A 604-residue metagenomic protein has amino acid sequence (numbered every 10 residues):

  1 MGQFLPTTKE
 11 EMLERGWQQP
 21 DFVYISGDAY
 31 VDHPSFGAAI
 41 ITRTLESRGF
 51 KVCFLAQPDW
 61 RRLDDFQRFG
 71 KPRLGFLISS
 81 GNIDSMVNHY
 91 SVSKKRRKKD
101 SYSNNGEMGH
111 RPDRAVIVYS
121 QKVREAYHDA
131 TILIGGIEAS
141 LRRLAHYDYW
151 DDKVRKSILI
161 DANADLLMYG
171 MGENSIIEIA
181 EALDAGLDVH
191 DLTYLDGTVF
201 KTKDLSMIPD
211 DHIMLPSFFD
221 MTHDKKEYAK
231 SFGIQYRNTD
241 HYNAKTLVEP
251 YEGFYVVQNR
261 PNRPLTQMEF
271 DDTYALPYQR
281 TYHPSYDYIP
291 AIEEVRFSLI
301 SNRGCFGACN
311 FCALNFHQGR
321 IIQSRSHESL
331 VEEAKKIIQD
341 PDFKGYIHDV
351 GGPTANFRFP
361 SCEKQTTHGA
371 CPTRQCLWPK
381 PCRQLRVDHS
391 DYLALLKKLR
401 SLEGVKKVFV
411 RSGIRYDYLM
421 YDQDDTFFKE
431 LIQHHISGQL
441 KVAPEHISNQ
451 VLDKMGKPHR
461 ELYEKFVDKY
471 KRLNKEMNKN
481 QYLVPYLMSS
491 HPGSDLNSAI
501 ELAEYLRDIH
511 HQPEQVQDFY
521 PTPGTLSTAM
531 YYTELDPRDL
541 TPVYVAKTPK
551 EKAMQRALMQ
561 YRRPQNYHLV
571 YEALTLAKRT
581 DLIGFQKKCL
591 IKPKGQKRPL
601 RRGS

Functional and structural regions predicted by a protein language model:
M1-Q19, A29, A229-S298: N-terminal [4Fe-4S]-dependent radical SAM core
Y24, I40, L55, D59-W60 (+2 more regions): Conserved SAM/AdoMet-binding glycine-rich loop
I25-D28, Y286-A313, F343-Y346: N-terminal pre-triad scaffold of radical SAM enzymes
G37, A56-Y251, Y544: Glycine-rich beta-alpha loop elements in corrinoid/cobalamin-binding modules across cobalamin-dependent enzymes
R61, H190-D240, G253-F254, N262 (+6 more regions): Terminal amphipathic helices with adjacent charged low-complexity linkers/tails
D84-S93, L141-R143, E173-E178, K203-S206 (+6 more regions): Flexible glycine/acidic-rich beta-alpha junction loops that bind and position SAM and/or redox cofactors in anaerobic
I158-G170, A557-R601: Amphipathic alpha-helical packing elements
D165, T273, C305, L330 (+3 more regions): Conserved, mostly hydrophobic/aromatic
